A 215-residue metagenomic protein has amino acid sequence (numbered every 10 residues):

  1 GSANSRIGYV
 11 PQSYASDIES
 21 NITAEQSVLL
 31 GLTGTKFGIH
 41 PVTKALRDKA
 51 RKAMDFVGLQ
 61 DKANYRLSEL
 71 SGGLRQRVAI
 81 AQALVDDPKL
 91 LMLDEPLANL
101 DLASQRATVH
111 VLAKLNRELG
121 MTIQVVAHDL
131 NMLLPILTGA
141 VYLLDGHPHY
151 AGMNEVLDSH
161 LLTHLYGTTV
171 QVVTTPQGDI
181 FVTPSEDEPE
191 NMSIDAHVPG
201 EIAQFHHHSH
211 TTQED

Functional and structural regions predicted by a protein language model:
L29, T43-K62: Conserved ABC ATPase "signature" region
R66-L70, L74: Conserved ABC ATPase signature
D87: Conserved catalytic motifs of ABC-family nucleotide-binding domains
L91-E95: Catalytic Walker B motif of ABC-type/P-loop ATPase nucleotide-binding domains
A127-H128: H-loop/switch region of ABC-family ATPase nucleotide-binding domains
G139-M153: H-loop (His-switch) and adjacent beta-strand-loop-beta switch element of ABC-type ATPase nucleotide-binding domains
S159, L165-D215: ABC ATPase nucleotide-binding domains
